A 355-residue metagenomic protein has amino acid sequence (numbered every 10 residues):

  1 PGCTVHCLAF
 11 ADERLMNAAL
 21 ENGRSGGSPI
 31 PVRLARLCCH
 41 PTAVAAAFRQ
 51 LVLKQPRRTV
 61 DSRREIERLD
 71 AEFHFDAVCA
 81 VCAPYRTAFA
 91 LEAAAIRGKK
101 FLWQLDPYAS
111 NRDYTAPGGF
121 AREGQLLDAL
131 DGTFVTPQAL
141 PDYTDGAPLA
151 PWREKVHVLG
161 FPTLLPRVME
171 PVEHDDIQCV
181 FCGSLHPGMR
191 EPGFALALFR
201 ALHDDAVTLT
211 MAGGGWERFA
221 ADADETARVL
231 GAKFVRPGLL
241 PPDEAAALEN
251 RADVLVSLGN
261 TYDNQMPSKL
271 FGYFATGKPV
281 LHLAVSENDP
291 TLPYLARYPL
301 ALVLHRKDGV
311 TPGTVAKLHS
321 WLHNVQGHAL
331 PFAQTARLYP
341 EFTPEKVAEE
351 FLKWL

Functional and structural regions predicted by a protein language model:
P1-G27, G132, R200-H203: N-terminal subdomain of nucleotide-sugar transferases
Q55-S62, V78-I96: An aromatic- and histidine-rich active-site surface loop
E67, R86, A116-V135: Membrane-proximal helix-turn-helix segments that form the acceptor-binding/catalytic region of lipid-linked
F101-A116: A short, histidine- and acid-enriched strand-loop-helix "catalytic/donor-clamping" loop that lines the nucleotide-sugar
D128-V156: A short, active-site helix/loop in glycosyltransferases that binds the activated sugar's phosphate group
V172-R190, L196-F199: Conserved donor-binding/catalytic core segment of Leloir-type glycosyltransferases
G213, A220-E244: Nucleotide-activated donor-binding/catalytic signature segment of Leloir-type glycosyltransferases, i.e., the conserved
N250-E341: Catalytic binding pocket for nucleotide-activated donors in carbohydrate/polymer assembly enzymes
